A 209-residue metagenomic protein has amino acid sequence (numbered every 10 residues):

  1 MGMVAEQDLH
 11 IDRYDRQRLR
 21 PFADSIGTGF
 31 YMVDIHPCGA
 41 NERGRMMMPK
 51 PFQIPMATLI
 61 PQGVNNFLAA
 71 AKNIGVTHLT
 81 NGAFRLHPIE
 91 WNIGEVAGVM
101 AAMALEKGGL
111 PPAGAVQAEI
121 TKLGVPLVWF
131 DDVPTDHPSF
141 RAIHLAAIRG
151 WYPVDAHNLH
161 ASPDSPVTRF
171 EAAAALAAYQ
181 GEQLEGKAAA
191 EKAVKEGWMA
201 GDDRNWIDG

Functional and structural regions predicted by a protein language model:
M1-K122: Flavin (FAD/FMN)-binding glycine-rich loop and adjacent Rossmann-like elements that form
A118-G209: N-terminal propeptides
